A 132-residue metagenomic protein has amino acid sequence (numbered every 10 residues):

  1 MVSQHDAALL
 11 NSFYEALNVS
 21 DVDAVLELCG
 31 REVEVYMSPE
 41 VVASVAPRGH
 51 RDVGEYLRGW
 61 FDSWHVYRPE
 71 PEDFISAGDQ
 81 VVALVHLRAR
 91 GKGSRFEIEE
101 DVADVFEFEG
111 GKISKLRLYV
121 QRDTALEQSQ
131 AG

Functional and structural regions predicted by a protein language model:
M1-E32, E127-G132: Short, low-complexity N-terminal intrinsically disordered segments enriched in polar/charged residues
M1-H5, G54, R58-G132: A beta-strand edge to alpha-helix "cap/lid" segment located at domain peripheries
A8, D23, Y36, F106-E109: Intrinsically disordered, low-complexity regions of eukaryotic proteins
S12-E15, A43, K115: Short, flexible active-site loop motifs that bind/organize anionic cofactors or intermediates
D21, V35, Q121-D123: Poly-acidic low-complexity segments
D23-L26, G30-G78: A solvent-exposed, acidic/Ser-Thr-rich amphipathic alpha-helical stretch
